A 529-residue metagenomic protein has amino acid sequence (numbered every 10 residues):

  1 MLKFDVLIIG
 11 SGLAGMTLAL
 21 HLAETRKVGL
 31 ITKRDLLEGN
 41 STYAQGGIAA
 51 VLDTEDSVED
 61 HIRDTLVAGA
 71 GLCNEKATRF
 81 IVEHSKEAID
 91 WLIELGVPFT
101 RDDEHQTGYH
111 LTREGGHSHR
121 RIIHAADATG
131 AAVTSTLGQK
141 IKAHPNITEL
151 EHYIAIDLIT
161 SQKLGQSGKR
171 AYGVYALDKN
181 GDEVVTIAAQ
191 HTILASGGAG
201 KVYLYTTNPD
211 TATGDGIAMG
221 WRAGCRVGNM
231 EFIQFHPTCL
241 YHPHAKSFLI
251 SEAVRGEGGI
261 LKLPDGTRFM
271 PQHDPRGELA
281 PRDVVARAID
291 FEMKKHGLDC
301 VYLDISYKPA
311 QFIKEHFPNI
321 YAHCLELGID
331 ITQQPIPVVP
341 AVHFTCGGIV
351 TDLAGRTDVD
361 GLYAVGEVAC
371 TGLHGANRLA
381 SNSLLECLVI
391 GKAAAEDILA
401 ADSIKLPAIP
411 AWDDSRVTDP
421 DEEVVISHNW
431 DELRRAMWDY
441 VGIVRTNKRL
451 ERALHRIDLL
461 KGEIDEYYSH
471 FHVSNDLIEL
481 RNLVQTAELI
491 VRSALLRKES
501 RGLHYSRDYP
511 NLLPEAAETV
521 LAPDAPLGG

Functional and structural regions predicted by a protein language model:
M1-F4, H21, D35-L37, A44-A49 (+7 more regions): Glycine- and aromatic-enriched mobile tails/lids
V6-L30: N-terminal Rossmann-like FAD-binding beta1-loop-alpha1 element of flavoenzymes
L7-I9, I187-S196: Short hydrophobic core segments
R34-L66, A70, Q234, A245-F248: Conserved N-terminal glycine-rich FAD pyrophosphate-binding loop of Rossmann-like flavoproteins
C73-K86, R121-Q139, L150, T206-G214 (+3 more regions): Short beta-strand to alpha-helix junction loop
I93-E183, A195, C239-H242: Conserved redox-cofactor binding core of oxidoreductases
H191-F248, K295, N382-I390: Glycine-rich loop(s) and the adjacent beta-strand/alpha-helix scaffold that form part
M219, C225-D330, Q334, D397-I404: An anion/pyrophosphate-binding glycine-rich loop and adjacent beta-alpha core in soluble alpha-beta enzymes
